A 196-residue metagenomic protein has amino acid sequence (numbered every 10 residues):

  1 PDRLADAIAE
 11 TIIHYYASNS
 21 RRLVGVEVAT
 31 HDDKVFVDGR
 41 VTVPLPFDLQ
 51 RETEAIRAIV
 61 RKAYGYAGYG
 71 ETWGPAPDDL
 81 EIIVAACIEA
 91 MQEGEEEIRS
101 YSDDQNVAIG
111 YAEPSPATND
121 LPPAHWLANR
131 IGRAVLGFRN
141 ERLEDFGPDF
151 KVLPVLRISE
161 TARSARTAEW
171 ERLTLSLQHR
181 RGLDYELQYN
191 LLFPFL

Functional and structural regions predicted by a protein language model:
P1-E10, H14: Short, Gly/Pro- and small/polar-rich lid/capping loops
I13-R21: Structural recognition of short helix-loop-helix hairpins that underlie histone-fold modules
Y16, E52, A108: Functionally constrained cores in energy, signaling, and assembly domains
S18, L49-R51, E96: General "foldedness" signal
R21-V26, T30-V37, V43-L45, A58-L196: Glycine-rich, mobile lid/loop segments that gate access to catalytic sites or pores
F47-T53, R57: Charge-rich, low-aromatic oligomerization/scaffolding segments with amphipathic character
